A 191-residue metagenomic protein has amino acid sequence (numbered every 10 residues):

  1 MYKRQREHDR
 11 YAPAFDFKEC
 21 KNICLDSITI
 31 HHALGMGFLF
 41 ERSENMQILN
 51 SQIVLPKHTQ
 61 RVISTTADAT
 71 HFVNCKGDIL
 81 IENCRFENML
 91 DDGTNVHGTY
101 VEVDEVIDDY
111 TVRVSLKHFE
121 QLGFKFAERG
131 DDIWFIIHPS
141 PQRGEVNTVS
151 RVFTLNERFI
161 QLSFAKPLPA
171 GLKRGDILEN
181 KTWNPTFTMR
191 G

Functional and structural regions predicted by a protein language model:
M1-Q5: Conserved small/polar residues in nucleotide/adenosyl-binding loops
E7-C20, G35-S43, A69-N74, P185-R190: Extracellular beta-strand-rich solenoid/capping regions of secreted or surface-exposed proteins that bind or remodel
A12-P13, L34-L39, P56-D68, G77 (+2 more regions): Short glycine/acidic-rich loop motifs that flank beta-strands on beta-rich extracellular proteins
N22-S27, N45-N50, D78-E82, M189-G191: All-beta strand scaffolds that present successive hydrophobic residues in beta-strands
S43-D78, I107-Q121: Long amphipathic alpha-helical scaffold regions
V114-F124, S163-L168: A structural micro-motif recognizing beta-strand termini and the immediately following turn/loop segments
L122-F159, N180: Ser/Thr/Gly-rich low-complexity blocks that favor extended beta-strand/coil architectures
R158-G175: Short solvent-exposed strand/turn elements
